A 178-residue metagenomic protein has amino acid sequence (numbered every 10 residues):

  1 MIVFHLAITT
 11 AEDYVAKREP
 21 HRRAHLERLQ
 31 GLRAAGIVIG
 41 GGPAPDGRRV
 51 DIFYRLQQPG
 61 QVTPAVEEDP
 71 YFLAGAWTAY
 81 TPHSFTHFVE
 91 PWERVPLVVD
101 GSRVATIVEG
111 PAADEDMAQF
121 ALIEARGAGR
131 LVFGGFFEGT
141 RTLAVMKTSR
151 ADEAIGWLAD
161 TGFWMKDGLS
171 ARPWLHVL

Functional and structural regions predicted by a protein language model:
M1-I39, T86-R141, S149-A151, A159 (+1 more regions): Short S/T/G/P-rich N-terminal loop/turn motif that feeds into the first structured element of a domain
T9, P43, R55: Acidic/polar N-terminal loop/beta-strand segments that form early-domain functional surfaces
G31-L32, Q57-S84, S149-V177: An amphipathic, aromatic/His-enriched active-site/gating alpha helix that lines ligand/cofactor pockets
I39-D46: Helix-loop segments that flank and shape redox-cofactor active sites
D46-R49, G139-R141: Short acidic/glycine-enriched loop/turn segments that link adjacent beta-strands
G47-R49, W77, R103: Short connector loops at helix/strand junctions that flank enzyme active sites, especially segments positioning acidic
F53-L56, E109, V145-T148: Short hydrophobic/aromatic beta-strand micro-patches that form the beta-sheet surface supporting nucleotide- or nucleic
